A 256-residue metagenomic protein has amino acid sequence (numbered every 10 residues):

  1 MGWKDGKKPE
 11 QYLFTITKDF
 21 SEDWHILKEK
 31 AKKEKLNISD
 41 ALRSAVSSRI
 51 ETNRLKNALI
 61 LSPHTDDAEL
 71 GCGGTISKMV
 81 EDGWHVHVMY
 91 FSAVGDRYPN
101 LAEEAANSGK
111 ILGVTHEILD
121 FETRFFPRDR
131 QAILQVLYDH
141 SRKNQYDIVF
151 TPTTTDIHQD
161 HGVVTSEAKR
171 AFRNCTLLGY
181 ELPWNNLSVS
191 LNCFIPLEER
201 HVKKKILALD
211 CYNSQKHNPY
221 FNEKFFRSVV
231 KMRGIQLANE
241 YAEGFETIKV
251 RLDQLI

Functional and structural regions predicted by a protein language model:
M1-A31: Short Lys/Arg-rich basic patches
Y12, S21-D23, S108-V114, K143-N144 (+3 more regions): The feature marks non-catalytic terminal segments
S21-I26, K30-N144, R170-N174, V229 (+1 more regions): Active-site rim/loop-helix segments in enzyme catalytic domains that contact anionic ligands
P63, T153-T154, E181-P183: Histidine-centered beta-alpha loop that forms part of the nucleotide-sugar donor binding/catalytic region in diverse
A68, G95-R97, D156-H161, N185-L187 (+1 more regions): Active-site environment of divalent metal-dependent phosphoester hydrolases
H87-Y90, F150, G179-E181: Short beta-strand segments
L137-T155, H161, T165: Proline-aspartate-enriched helix->loop->beta-strand connector
D160, V164, A168-A171, C175-L178: Conserved beta-sheet core of the metallophosphoesterase superfamily
